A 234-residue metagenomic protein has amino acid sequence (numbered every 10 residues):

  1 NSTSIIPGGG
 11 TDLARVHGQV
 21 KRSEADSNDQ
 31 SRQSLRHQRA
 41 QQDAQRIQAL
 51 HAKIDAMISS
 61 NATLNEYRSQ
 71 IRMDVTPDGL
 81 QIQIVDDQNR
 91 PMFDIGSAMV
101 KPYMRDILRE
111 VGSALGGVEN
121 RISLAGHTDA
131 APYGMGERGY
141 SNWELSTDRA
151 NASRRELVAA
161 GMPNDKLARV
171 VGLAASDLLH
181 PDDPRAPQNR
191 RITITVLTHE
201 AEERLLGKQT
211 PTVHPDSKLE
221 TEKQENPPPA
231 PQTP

Functional and structural regions predicted by a protein language model:
N1-Q81, D86-Q88, E203-P234: Juxtamembrane linker/hinge segments adjacent to a transmembrane helix in small membrane proteins
N1-T3, G112, N151-R154: Short, well-ordered alpha-helical packing segments
A44, Q48-K53, V85, D94-Y103 (+3 more regions): Periplasmic OmpA-like peptidoglycan-binding domain that tethers envelope proteins to the cell wall
D55-A62, G112-E119, V158: Signal for well-folded cores of large energy- and translation-related assemblies
D78-L80, N120, A175: Beta-strand-connecting loop/turn residues
